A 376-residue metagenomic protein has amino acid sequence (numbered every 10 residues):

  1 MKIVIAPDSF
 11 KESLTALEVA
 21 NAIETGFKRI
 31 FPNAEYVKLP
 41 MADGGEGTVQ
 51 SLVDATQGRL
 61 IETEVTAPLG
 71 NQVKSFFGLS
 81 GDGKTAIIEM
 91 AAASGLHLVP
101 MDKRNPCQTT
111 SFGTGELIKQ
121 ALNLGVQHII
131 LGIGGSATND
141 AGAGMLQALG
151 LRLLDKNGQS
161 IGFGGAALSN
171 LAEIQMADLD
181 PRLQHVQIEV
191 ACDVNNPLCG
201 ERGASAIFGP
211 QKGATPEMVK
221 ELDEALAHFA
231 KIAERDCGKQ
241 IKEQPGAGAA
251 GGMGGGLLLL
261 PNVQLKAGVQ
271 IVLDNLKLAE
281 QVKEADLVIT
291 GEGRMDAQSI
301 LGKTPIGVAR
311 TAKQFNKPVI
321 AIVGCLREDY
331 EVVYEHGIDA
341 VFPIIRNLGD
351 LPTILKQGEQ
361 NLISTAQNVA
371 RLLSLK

Functional and structural regions predicted by a protein language model:
K2-I133, A137-K376: N-terminal loops that bind phosphate or other acidic moieties and the adjacent beta-alpha structural core
